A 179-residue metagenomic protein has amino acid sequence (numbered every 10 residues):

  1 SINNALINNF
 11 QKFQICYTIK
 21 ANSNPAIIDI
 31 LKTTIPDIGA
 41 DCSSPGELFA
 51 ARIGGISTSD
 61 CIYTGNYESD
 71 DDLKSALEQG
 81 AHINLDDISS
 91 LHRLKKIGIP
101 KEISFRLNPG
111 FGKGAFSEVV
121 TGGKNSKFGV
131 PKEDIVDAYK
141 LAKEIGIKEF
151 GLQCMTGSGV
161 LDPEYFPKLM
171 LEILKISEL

Functional and structural regions predicted by a protein language model:
Q11-L179: Active-site-proximal beta-alpha core segment in soluble small-molecule metabolic enzymes
